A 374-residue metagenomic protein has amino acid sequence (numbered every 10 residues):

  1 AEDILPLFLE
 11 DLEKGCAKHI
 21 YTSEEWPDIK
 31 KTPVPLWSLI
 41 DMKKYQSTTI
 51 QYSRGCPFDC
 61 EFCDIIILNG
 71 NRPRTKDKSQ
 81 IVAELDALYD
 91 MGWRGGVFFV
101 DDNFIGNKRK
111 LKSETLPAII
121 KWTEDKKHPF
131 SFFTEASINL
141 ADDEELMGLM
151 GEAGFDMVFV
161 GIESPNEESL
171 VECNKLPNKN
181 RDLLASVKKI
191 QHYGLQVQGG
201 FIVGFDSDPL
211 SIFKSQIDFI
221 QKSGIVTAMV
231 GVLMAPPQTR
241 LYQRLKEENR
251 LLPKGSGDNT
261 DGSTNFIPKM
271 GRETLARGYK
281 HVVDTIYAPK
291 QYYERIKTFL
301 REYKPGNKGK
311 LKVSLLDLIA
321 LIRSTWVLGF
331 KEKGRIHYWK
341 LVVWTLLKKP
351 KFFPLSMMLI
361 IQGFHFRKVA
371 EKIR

Functional and structural regions predicted by a protein language model:
A1-K30, Q238: Glycine-rich beta-alpha loop elements in corrinoid/cobalamin-binding modules across cobalamin-dependent enzymes
L5-L12, L85, I119, V282: Hydrophobic "lid"/C-terminal helical patch of Rossmann-like NAD(P)-dependent dehydrogenase/epimerase domains
L9-A17, D218-T227: Basic phosphate/pyrophosphate-binding loop/patch that engages nucleotide-derived ligands
L12, R250-P253, N259-R374: Radical SAM enzyme core and accessory elements
G15-I20, G95-V97, Y293: Core catalytic loop region at the nicotinamide-binding pocket of NAD(P)H-dependent oxidoreductases
I20-Y21, F133, Q198, M229: Structural detector of well-ordered beta-strand residues that form the stable sheet scaffold of enzyme domains
K30-Q198, F205, P209-D218, K246: Radical SAM [4Fe-4S] cluster-binding motif and immediate context
F58, N107-R109, E168-C173, V203-S211 (+3 more regions): Flexible glycine/acidic-rich beta-alpha junction loops that bind and position SAM and/or redox cofactors in anaerobic
